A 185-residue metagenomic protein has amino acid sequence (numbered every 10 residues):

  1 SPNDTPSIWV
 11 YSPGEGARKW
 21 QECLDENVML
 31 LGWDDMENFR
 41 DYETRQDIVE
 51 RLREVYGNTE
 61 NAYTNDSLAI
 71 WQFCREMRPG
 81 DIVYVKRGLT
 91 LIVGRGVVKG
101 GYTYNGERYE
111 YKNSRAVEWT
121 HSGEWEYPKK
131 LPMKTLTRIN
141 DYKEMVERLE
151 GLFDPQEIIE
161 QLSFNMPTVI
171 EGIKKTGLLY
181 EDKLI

Functional and structural regions predicted by a protein language model:
S1-F39, Y109-L184: Contiguous surface segments at macromolecular interaction interfaces
Y42-W125: Structured alpha/beta reader/binder surfaces that contact nucleic acids or chromatin modification marks
